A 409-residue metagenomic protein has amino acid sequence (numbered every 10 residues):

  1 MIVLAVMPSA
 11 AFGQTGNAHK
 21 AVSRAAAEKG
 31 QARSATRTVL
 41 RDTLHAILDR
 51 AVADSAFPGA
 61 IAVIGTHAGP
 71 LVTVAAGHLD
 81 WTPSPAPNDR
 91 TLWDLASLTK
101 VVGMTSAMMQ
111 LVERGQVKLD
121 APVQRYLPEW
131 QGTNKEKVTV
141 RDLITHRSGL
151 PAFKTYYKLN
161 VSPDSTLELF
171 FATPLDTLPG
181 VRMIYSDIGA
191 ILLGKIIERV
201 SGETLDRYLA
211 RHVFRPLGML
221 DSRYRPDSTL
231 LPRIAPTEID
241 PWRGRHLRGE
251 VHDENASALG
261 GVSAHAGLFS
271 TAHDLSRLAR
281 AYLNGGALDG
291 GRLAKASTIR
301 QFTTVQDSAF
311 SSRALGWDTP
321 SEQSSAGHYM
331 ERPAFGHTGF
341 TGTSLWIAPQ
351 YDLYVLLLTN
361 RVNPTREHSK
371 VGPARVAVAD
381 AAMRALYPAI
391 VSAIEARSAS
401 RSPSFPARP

Functional and structural regions predicted by a protein language model:
M1-A10: Bacterial N-terminal signal peptides
Q14-S23: Cleaved targeting-peptide boundary
T15, N284-A287, S297-T298, T303-S311 (+3 more regions): Short, gly/Ser/Thr-rich active-site loops of penicillin-recognizing serine hydrolases
A35-L95, Q116-K118, S165-E168, A172 (+3 more regions): Short, conserved catalytic-motif segment at the N-terminal edge
R50-V63, T82-D142, T177-G189, S263-A266: Short active-site loop at a secondary-structure junction that contains or immediately precedes the catalytic residue(s)
I61-V63, T73, D142-I144, R223 (+2 more regions): Structural recognition of the beta-strand scaffold that forms the well-ordered cores of secreted hydrolase catalytic
T73-W81, T133-F335: Short, surface-exposed loop or secondary-structure junction motifs that flank catalytic or metal-binding residues
G267, A334, T341-Y354: Short, surface-exposed beta-strand/loop micro-motifs that present aromatic residues
